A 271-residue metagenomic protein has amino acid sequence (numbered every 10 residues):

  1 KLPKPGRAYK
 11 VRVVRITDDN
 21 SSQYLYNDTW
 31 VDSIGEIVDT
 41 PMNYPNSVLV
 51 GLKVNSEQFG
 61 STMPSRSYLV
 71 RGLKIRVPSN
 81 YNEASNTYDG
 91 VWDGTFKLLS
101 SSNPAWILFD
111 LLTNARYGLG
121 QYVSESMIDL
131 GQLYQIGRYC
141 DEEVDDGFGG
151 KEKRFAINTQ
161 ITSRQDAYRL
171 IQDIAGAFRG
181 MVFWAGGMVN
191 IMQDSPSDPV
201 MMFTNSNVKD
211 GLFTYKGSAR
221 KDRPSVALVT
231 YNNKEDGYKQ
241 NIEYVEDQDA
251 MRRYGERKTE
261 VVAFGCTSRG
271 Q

Functional and structural regions predicted by a protein language model:
K1-R154, N232, K239, Y254-E256: Surface-exposed cap/loop segments at beta↔alpha junctions
K97-Q271: C-terminal extracytoplasmic interaction modules
